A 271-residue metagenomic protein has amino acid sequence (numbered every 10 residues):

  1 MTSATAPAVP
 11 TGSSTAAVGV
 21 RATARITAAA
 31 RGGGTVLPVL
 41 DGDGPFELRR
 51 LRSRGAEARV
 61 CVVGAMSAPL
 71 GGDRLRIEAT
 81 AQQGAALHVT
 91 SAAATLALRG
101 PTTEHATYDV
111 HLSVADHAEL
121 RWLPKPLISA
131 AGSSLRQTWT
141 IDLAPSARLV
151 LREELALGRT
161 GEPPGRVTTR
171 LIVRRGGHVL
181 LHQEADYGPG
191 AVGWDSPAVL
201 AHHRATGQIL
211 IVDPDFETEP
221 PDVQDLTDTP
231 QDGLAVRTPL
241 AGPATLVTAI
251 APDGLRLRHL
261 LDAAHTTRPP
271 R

Functional and structural regions predicted by a protein language model:
T2-P126, A131: N-terminal, charged/glycine-rich beta-strand/loop interface patches
T2-S3, R21-T23, T27-D43, S113-A118 (+6 more regions): N-terminal intrinsically disordered, cationic/polar leader segments that include organellar targeting peptides
G19-T23, G72-R74, H105-T107, S134-R136 (+3 more regions): A general secondary-structure signal for short beta-strands and their flanking turns/coil in non-transmembrane regions
V89, L149-E153: Short, hydrophobic/aromatic beta-strand segments
E153-R271: A structural signal for small-residue-enriched, beta-sheet-centric alpha/beta enzyme cores and oligomeric scaffold folds
